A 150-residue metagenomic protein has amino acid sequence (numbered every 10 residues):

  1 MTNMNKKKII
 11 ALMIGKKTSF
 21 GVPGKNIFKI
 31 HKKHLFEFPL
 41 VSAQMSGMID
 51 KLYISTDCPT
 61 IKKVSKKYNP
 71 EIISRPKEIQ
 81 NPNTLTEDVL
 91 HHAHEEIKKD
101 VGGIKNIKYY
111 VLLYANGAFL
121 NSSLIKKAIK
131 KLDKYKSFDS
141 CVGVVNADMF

Functional and structural regions predicted by a protein language model:
T2-P23: N-terminal nucleotide-binding beta1-loop-alpha1 segment
N5, E96-K108, D133-K136: Glycine-rich phosphate-binding loop signature in dinucleotide/nucleotide-binding domains
K8, D50-L52, Y109: Residues at the starts of beta-strands that form the adenosine-phosphate
K16, K77, Y114, V145-N146: Histidine-centered beta-alpha loop that forms part of the nucleotide-sugar donor binding/catalytic region in diverse
V22-M45: Short, well-formed alpha-helical segments that are part of the catalytic scaffolds of diverse glycosyltransferases
F28-K29, Y53-I54, L112: Conserved SAM-binding loop
P39-K105: Conserved N-terminal catalytic core of the sugar/cofactor nucleotidyltransferase
D88, H92, Y109, A115-F150: Conserved core of the sugar-phosphate nucleotidyltransferase
